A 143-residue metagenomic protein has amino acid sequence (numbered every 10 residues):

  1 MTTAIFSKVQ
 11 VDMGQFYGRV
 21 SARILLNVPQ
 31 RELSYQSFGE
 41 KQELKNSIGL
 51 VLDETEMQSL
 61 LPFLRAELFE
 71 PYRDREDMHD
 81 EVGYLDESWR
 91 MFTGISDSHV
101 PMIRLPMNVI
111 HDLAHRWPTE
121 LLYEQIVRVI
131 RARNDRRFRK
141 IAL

Functional and structural regions predicted by a protein language model:
M1-Y17, I48, F63, E70-L143: Short, well-ordered, aromatic-rich surface patches in folded extracellular/luminal domains
S21-E43: Short, flexible N-terminal segments of the mature chain
N27-L33, D53, P71, H111-L113: Short, low-complexity, polar/charged sequence segments that are solvent-exposed and flexible
V28-Q30, V51-L60, G94-V100: A short, structured loop/turn motif at beta-sheet edges
S37-R73: A short-motif feature that recognizes glycine-rich, charge-decorated loops that bind or process nucleotide phosphates
